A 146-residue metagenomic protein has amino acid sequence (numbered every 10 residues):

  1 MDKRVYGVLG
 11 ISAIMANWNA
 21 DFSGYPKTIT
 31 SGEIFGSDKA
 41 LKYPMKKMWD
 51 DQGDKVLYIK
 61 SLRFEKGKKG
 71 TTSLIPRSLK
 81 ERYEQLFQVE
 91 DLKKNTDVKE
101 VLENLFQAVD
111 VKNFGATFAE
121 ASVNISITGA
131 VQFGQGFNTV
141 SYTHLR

Functional and structural regions predicted by a protein language model:
M1-D2, N124-S126: Solvent-exposed alpha-helices and their adjacent loops that cap or buttress functional pockets in soluble metabolic
M1-L74: An N-terminal structural lobe/cap that precedes and organizes the functional/catalytic core across diverse proteins
I11, Q135-F137: Short, structured patches in soluble enzyme cores that scaffold and shape functional sites
I34-F35, E100, N104: Hydrophobic alpha-helical scaffolding
F64-K66, G70-V101: Long, hydrophobic/aromatic-enriched structural stretches that serve as scaffold segments
L102, A121-I125: Structured, beta-strand-rich domain cores that present glycine/charged loop surfaces used to bind extended ligands
F106-G115, I125-Q132: Extended, Lys/Arg-enriched charged tracts that mediate electrostatic binding to polyanionic substrates
T143-H144: Conserved small/polar residues in nucleotide/adenosyl-binding loops
